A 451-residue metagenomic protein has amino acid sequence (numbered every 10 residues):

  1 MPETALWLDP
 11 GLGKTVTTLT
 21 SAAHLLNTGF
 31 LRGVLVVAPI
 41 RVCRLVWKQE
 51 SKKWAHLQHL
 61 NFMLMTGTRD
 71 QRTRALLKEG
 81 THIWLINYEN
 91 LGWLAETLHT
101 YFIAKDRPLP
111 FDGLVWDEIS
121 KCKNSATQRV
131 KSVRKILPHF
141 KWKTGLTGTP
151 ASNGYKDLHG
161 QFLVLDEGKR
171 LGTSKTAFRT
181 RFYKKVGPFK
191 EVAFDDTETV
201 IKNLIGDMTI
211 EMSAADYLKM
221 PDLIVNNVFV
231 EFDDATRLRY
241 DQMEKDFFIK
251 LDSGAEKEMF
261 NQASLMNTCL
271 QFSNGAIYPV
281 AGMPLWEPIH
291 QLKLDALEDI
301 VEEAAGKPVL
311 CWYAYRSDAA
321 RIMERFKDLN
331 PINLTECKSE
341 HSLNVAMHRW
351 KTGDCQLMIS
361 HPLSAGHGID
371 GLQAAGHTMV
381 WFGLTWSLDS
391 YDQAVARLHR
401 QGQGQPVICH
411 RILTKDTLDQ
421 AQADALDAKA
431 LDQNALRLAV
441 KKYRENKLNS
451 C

Functional and structural regions predicted by a protein language model:
M1-L8: Conserved pre-motif I regulatory segment
P10-G11, F140-Y155: Conserved helicase ATPase motor motifs in RecA-like P-loop NTPase domains
G11-G13, T17-F30, L35-P39, K219-D241 (+3 more regions): Conserved Helicase C-terminal RecA-like lobe
R41, M63-R72, Y88-W93, K123-T127 (+4 more regions): Conserved helicase motor
V42-T68, L165-G168: Conserved helix-turn-beta segment of the N-terminal RecA-like "Helicase ATP-binding" lobe in SF1/SF2 helicases
L85-L91, I103, K123, T127-K141 (+4 more regions): Inter-lobe coupling linker of SF2 helicases/translocases
G92-A95, N153-Y155, A319-M323, L343-M347 (+1 more regions): SF2 helicase motor core recognition
W386-C451: A conserved SF2-helicase RecA2
